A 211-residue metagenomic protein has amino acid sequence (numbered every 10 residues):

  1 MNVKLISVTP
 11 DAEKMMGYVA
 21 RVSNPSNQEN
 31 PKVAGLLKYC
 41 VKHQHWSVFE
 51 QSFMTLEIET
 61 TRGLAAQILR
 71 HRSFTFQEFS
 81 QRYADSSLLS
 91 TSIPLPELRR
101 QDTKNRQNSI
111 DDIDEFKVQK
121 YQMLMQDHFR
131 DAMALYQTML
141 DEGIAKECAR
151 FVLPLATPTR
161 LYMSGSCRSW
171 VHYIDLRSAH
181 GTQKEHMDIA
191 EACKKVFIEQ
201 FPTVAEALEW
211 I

Functional and structural regions predicted by a protein language model:
M1-I211: Family-specific signature for flavin-dependent thymidylate synthase
